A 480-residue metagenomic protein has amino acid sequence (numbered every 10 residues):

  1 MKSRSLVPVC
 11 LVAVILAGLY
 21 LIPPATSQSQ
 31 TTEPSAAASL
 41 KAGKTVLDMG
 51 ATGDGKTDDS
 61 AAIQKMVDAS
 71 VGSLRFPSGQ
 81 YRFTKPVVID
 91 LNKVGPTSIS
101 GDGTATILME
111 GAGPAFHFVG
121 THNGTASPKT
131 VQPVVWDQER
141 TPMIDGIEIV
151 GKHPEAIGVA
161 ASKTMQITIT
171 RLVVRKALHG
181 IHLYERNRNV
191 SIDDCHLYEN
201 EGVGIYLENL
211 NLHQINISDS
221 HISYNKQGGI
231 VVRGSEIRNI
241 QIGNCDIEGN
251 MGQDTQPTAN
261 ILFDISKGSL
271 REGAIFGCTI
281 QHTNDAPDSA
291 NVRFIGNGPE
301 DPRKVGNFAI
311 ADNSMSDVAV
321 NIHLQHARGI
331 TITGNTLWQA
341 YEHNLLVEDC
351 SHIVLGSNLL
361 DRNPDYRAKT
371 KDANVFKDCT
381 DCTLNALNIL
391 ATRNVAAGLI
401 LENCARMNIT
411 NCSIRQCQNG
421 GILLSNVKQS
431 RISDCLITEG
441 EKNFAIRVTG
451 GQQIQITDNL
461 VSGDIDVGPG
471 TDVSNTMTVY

Functional and structural regions predicted by a protein language model:
M1-L11: Bacterial N-terminal signal peptides that target proteins for export
C10-Y20: Bacterial N-terminal signal peptides
A25-A62: Right-handed parallel beta-helix/beta-solenoid
A38-T45, S70, R75, Q138 (+1 more regions): A short, polar/charged loop/turn motif at coil->beta-strand junctions and beta-hairpin connectors
G50, S60, Q64, D68-S98 (+3 more regions): N-terminal extracellular ligand-recognition/capping segment immediately after the signal peptide
V67-S70, N92-K93, D137-Q138, N426 (+1 more regions): Flexible, charged surface loops at secondary-structure boundaries
T84-I89, E110-V135, K152-A160, R175-L183 (+12 more regions): Extracellular beta-strand/beta-solenoid scaffold signature
S100-A105, R140-G151, Q166-K176, N187-G202 (+11 more regions): Right-handed parallel beta-helix
